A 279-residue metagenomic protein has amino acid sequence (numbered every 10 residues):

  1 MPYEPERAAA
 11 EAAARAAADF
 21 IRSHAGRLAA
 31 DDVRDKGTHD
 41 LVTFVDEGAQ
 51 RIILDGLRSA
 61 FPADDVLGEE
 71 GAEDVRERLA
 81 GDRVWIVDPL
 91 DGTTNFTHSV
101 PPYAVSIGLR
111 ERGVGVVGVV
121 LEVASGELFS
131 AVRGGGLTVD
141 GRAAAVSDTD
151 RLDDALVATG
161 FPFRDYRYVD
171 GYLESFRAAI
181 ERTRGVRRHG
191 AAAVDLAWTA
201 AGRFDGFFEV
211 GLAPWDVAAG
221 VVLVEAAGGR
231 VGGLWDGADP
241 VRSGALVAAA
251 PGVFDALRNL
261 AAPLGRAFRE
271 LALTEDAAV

Functional and structural regions predicted by a protein language model:
M1-L90, F268, L273-V279: N-terminal subdomain of lithium-sensitive/metallo-dependent phosphomonoesterases centered on the IMPase/IPPase/PAP
I21, D46, L57, T93 (+6 more regions): Residue-level signal for inorganic ion chemistry
S59, L67, D74-A145, D150 (+3 more regions): Active-site-adjacent structural elements in enzyme catalytic cores
D65-G71, G228-A245: Acidic, metal-binding active-site segment of PIN/NYN-like and related structure-specific nucleases
G108-L196, S243-V279: Acidic beta-strand-loop-alpha-helix segment within the catalytic core of divalent metal-dependent phosphate-processing
A201-G206, G229-R230: Alpha-to-beta junction loops
D205-P214: Active-site neighborhoods of divalent-metal-dependent phosphate/nucleic-acid chemistry enzymes
A218-A226: A C-terminal functional module that forms or caps the active site or interfaces directly with catalytic machinery
